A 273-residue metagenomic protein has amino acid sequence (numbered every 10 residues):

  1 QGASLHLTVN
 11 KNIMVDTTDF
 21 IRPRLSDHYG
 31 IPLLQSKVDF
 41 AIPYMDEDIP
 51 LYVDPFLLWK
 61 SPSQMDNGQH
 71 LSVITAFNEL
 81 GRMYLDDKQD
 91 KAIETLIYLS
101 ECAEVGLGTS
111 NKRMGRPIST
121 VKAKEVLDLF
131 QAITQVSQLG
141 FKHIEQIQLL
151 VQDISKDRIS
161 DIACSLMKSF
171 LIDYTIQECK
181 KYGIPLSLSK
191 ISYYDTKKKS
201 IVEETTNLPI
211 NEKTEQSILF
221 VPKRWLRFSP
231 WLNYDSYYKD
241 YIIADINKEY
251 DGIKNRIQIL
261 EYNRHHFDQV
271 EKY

Functional and structural regions predicted by a protein language model:
L7-P185: Long, contiguous, compositionally biased segments that the model treats as domain-scale units
Y182-Y194: Short, glycine/acidic-rich hinge or "gate" loops at secondary-structure transitions that mediate conformational
I191, T196-Y273: The feature marks a conserved, polyanion-engaging helical scaffold used by nucleic-acid processing enzymes and innate
